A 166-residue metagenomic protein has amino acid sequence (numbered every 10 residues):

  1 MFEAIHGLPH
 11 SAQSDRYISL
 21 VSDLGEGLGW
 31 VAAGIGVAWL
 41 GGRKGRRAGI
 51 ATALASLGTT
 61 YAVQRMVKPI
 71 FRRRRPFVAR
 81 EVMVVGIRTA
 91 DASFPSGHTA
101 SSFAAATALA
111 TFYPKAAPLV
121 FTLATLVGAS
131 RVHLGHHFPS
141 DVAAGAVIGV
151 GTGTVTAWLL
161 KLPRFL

Functional and structural regions predicted by a protein language model:
M1-A33, Q64-D91: N-terminal transmembrane-helix/juxtamembrane module of multi-pass inner/ER membrane proteins
Q13-S14, K44-A48, F77, P114-P118: Membrane-helix interface segments
A32, G49-L54, P118-T122, A143: Hydrophobic alpha-helical transmembrane segments
V37, A62-V63, V67, T152-L160: Alpha-helical membrane-inserting segments
A38-A62: Interfacial segments of alpha-helical transmembrane regions
G41, I70-R75, A79, L159-R164: Membrane-interfacial segments
L54-K68, P118-S130: Small-polar-interrupted transmembrane alpha-helices in polytopic inner-membrane proteins
R80-L166: Membrane-embedded catalytic cores of phosphoryl/pyrophosphoryl-handling enzymes
